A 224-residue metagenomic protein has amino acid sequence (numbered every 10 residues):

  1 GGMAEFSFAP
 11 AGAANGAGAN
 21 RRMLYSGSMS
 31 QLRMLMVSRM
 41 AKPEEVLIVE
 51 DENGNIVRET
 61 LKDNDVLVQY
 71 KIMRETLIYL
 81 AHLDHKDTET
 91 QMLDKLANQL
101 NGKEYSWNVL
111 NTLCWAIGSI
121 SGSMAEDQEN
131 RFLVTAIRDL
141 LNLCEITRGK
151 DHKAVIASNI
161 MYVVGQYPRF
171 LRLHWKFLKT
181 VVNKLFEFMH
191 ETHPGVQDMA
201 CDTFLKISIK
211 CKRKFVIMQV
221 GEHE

Functional and structural regions predicted by a protein language model:
G1-G2, L77-A81, A116-G122, I160-L171 (+2 more regions): Hydrophobic residues within the alpha-helices of tandem HEAT/HEAT-like
G1-R131: Alpha-helical repeat/alpha-solenoid scaffolds of the HEAT/ARM/MIF4G superfamily and closely related elongated all-alpha
G12-V37, E44, H193-E224: Long alpha-helical HEAT/HEAT-like repeat alpha-solenoid scaffolds in very large eukaryotic proteins, especially those
N20, L24, V57-N64, N101-V109 (+4 more regions): Short coil/turn segments at helix-helix junctions and helix-capping linkers within large alpha-helical proteins
S28, L35, V68, I72 (+8 more regions): Alpha-solenoid helical repeat scaffolds
M34-E45, L93-K103, I137-K150, V182-H190 (+2 more regions): HEAT/HEAT-like alpha-solenoid repeats
T90-D94, L133, F177-L178, V216-Q219: Short, glycine/acidic-rich hinge or "gate" loops at secondary-structure transitions that mediate conformational
Q99-N159, V163-Y167, R172-F177: Extended alpha-helical solenoid scaffold regions that build the rod-like backbones of large eukaryotic assemblies
